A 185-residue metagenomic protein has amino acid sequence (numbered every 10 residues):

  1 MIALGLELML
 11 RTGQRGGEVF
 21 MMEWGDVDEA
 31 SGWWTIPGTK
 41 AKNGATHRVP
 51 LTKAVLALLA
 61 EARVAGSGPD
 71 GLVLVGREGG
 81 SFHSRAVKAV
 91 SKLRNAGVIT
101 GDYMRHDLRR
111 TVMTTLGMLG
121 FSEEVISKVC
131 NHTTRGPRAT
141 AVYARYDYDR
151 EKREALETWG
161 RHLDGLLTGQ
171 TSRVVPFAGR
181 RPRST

Functional and structural regions predicted by a protein language model:
M1-A3, T12, V49, A57 (+4 more regions): Short, basic (Lys/Arg/His-rich) helix/loop patches that form interaction surfaces in the mid-to-C-terminal regions
G5, G17-M22, I126: Alpha-helix N-cap/helix-start motif at helix boundaries, enriched for small hydrophobics
T12-Q14, F20-E61, T134-A141, T185: Conserved tyrosine-mediated DNA breakage-rejoining catalytic core shared by Y-recombinases
G25-W33, T100-D102, F121-V142, D164-S172 (+1 more regions): Short, polar N-cap/turn motifs at the start of nucleic acid-interacting alpha helices
A41-K42, K53-V55, E61-D70, V75-S81 (+2 more regions): C-terminal secondary-structure termini that scaffold catalytic or DNA-interacting sites
